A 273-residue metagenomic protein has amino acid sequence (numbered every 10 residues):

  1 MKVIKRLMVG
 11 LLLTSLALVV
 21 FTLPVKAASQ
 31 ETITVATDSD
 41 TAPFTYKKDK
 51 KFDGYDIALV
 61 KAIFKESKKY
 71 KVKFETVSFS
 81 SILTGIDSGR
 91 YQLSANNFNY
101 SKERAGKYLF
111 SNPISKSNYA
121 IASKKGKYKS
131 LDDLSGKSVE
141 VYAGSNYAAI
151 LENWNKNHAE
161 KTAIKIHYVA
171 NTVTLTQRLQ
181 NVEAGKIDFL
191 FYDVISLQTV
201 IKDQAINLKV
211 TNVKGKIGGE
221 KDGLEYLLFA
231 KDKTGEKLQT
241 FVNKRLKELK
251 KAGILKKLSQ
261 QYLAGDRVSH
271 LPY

Functional and structural regions predicted by a protein language model:
M1-K26: Sec-dependent N-terminal signal peptides of Gram-positive bacterial secreted proteins and lipoproteins
A27-N97, N171: Extracytoplasmic small-molecule ligand-binding "clamshell" domains of the periplasmic binding protein/Venus flytrap
T34-S39, T45-Y46, D53, D132-I150: Short loop->beta-strand "edge-of-pocket" segments that line small-molecule binding or catalytic clefts across diverse
D38-S39, S115-A122, Q204-N243, L263-Y273: Periplasmic-binding protein-like
K47, V60-K69, Y147-V173, L179 (+1 more regions): Ligand-binding cleft/hinge of the Venus flytrap
I57-S67, Y128, D133, K137-N146 (+1 more regions): Extended ligand-binding regions for polar small-molecule ligands
K61, K73-D133, E220: Acidic, polar ligand-binding/catalytic clefts
S81, D87, N96-G106, E152-N153 (+2 more regions): A ligand-binding cleft/hinge motif common to bilobed small-molecule-binding domains
